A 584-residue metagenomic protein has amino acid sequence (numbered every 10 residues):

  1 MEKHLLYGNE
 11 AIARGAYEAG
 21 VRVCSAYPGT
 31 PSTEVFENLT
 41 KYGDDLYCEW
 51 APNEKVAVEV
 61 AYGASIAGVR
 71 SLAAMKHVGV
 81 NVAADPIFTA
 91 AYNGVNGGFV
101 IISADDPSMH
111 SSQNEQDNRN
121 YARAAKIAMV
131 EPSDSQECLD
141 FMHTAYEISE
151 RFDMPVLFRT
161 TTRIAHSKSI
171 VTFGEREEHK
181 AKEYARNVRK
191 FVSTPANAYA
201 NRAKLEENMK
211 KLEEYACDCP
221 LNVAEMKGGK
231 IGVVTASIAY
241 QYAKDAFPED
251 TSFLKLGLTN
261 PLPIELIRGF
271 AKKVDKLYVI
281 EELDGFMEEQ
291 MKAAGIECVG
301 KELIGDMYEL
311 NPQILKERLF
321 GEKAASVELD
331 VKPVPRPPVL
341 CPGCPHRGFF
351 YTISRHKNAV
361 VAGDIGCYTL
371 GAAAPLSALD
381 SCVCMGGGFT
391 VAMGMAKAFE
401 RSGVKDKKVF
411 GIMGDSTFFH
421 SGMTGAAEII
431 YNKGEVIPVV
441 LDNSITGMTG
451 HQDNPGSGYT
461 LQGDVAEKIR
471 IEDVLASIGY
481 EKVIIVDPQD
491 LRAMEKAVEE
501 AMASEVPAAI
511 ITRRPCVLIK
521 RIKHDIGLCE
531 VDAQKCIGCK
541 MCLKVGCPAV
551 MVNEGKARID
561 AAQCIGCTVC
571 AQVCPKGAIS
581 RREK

Functional and structural regions predicted by a protein language model:
M1-N9, P132-L340, P345-G348, P488 (+4 more regions): Flexible, low-complexity linker and terminal segments
M1-S135, R163, M226-K227, E288 (+1 more regions): Thiamine diphosphate
V35-N38, Y62, A83-I87, M109-Q116 (+16 more regions): Short acidic, glycine/serine/threonine-rich loops at helix termini
N38-D44, K244-L254, D473-G479: Short helix-loop-beta junction
D44-P52, N93-A104, Y184-K190, Y431-S444 (+2 more regions): A glycine-rich helix N-cap at a beta->alpha junction
D106-P155, T161, V188, A196 (+3 more regions): Conserved thiamine diphosphate
S111, A372-I511, V517, R521-I522: Thiamine diphosphate
